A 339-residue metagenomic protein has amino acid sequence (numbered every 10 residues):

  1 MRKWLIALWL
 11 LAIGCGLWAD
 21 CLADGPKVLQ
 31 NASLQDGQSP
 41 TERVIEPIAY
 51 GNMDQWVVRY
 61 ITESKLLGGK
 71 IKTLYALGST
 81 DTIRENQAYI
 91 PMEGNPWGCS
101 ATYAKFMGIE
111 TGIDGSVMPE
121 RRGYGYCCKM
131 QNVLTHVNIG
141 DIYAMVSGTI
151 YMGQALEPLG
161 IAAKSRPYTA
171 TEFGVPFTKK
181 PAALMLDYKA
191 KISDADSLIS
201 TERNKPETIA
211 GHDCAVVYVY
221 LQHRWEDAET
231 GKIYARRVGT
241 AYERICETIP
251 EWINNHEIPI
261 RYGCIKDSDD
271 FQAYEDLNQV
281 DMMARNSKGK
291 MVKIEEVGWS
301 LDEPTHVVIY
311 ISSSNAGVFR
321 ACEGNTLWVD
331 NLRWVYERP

Functional and structural regions predicted by a protein language model:
M1-Q38: Bacterial Sec-dependent N-terminal signal peptides
A7, K65, L198-I199: Short linear functional motifs in flexible/disordered or boundary regions
A19, I71, V146, E202-P206: Generic alpha-helical propensity signal that fires on short helical segments and nearby coil/disordered stretches
G25-P181, M185, A210-G263, Q272-P339: Aromatic (Trp/Tyr/Phe) and Gly/Pro-enriched flexible surface segments
Y188-T208, A316-V318: Short amphipathic, basic-aromatic surface patches that mediate peripheral association with negatively charged
A195, D227-A228, D267-S268: Eukaryotic short linear interaction motifs
